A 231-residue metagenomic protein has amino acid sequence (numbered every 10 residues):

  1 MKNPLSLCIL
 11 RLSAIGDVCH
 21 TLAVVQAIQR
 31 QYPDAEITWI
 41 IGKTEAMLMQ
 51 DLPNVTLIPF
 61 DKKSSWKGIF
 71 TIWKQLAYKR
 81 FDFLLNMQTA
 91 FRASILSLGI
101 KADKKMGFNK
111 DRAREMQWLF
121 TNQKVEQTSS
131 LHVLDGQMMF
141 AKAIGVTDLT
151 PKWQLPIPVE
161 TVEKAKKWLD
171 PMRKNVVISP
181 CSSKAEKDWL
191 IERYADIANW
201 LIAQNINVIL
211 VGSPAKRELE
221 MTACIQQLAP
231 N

Functional and structural regions predicted by a protein language model:
M1-N231: Catalytic machinery of carbohydrate-active enzymes, primarily nucleotide-sugar-dependent glycosyltransferases
